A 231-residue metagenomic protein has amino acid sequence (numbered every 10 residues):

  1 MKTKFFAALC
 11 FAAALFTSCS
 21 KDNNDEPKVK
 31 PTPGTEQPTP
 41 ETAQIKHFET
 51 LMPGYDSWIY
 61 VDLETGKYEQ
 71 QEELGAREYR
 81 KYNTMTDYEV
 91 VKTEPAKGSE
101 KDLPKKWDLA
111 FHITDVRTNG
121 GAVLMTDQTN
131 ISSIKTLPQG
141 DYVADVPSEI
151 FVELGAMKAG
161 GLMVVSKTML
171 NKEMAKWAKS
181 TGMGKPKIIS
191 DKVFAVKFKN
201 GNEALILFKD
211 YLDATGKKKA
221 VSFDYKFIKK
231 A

Functional and structural regions predicted by a protein language model:
M1-F5: Positively charged n-region of N-terminal signal peptides that target proteins for export
F6-F11: Sec-dependent N-terminal signal peptides
L15-S18: C-terminal motif of bacterial Sec signal peptides marking the signal peptidase cleavage site
D22-A231: Surface-exposed, beta-sheet-biased, low-hydrophobicity segments with strongly acidic/polar composition
